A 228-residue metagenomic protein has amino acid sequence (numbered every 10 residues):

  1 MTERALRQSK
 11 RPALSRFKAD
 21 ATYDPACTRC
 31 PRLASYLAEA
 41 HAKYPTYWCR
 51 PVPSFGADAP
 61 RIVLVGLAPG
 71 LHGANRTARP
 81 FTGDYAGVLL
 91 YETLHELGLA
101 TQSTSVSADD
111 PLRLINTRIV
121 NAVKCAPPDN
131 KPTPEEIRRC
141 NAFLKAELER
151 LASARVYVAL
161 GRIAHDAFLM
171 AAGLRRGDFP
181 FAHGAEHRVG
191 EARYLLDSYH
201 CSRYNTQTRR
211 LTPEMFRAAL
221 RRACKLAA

Functional and structural regions predicted by a protein language model:
T2-R4, K10-A185, V189-A228: A polyanion-binding, active-site-adjacent surface
